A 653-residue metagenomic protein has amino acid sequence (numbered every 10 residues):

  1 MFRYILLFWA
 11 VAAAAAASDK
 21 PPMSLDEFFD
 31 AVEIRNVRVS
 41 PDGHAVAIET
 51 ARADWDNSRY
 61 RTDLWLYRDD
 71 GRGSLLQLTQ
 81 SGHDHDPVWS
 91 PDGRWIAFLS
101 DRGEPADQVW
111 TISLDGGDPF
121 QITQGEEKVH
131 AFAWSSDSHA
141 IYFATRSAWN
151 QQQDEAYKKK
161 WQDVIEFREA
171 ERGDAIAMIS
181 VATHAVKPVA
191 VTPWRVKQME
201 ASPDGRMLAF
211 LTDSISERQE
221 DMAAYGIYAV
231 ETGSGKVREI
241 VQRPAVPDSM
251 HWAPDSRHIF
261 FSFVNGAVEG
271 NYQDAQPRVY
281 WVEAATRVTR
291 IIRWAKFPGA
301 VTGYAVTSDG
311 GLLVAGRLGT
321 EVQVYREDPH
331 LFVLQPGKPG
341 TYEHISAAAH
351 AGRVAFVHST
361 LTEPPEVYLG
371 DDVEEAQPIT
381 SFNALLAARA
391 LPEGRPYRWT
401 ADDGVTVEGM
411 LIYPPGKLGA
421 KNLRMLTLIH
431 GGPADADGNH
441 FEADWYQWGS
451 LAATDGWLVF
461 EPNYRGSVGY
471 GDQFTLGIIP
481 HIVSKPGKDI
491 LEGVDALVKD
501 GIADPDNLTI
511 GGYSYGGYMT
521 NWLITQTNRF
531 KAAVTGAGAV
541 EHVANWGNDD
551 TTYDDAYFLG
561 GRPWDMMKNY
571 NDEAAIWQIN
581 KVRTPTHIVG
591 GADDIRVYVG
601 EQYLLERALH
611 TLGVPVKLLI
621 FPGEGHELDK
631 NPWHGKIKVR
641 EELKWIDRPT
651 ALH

Functional and structural regions predicted by a protein language model:
S24-E27, L75-L78, F120-T123, A185-A190 (+3 more regions): A short beta-strand motif characteristic of beta-propeller blades
D26-T62: Beta-strand-rich domains and repeat architectures in extracellular enzymes and scaffolds, especially beta-propellers
R38, V88, A133, E200 (+3 more regions): Conserved beta-strand position repeated across blades of beta-propeller domains
P41-D42, P91-D92, S136-D137, P203-D204 (+3 more regions): Residue-level detector of Asp-centered blade-edge/turn motifs that repeat once per structural unit in beta-propeller
V46, G93-A97, I141-Y142, G205-L208 (+3 more regions): Hydrophobic beta-strand positions that form the internal "hydrophobic ladder" of WD40/Gbeta-like beta-propeller blades
T50-D63, T79-D86, A97-W110, Q124-H130 (+11 more regions): A flexible loop/linker signature enriched in serine peptidases of the S9 family
R68-R72, S113-G117, S180-H184, E231-G235 (+3 more regions): Short loop/turn segments that connect beta-strands within beta-propeller blades
E343-H653: Serine-hydrolase catalytic core recognition
